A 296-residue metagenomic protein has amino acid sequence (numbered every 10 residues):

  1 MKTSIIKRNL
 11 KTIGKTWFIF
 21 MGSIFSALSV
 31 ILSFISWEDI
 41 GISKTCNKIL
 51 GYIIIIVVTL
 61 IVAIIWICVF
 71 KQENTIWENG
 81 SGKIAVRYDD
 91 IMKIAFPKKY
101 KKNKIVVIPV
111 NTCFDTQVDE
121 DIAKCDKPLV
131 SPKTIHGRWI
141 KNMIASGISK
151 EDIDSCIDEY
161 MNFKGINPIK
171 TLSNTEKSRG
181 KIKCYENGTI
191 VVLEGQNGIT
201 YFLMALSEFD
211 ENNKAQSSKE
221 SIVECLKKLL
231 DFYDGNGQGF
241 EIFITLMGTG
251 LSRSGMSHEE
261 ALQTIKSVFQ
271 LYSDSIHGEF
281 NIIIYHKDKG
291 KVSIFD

Functional and structural regions predicted by a protein language model:
M1-D296: Macrodomain-like recognition of ADP-ribose-binding/processing modules
